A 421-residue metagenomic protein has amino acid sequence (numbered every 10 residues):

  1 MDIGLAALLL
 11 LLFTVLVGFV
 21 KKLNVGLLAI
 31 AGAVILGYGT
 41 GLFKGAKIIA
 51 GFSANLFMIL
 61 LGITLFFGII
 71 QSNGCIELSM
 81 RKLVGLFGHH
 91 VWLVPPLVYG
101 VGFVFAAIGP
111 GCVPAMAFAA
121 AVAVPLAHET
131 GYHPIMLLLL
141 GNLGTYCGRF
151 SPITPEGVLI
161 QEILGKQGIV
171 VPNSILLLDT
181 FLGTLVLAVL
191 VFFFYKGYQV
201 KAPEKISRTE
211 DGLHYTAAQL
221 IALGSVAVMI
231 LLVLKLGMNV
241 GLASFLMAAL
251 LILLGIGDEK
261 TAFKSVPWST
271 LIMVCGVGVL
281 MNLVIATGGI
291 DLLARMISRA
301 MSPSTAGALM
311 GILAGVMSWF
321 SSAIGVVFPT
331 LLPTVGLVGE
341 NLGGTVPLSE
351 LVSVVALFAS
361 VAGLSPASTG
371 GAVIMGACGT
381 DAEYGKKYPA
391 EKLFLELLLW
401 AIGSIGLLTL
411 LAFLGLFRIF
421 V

Functional and structural regions predicted by a protein language model:
M1-I59, F67, L178-G289, E396 (+1 more regions): Hydrophobic transmembrane alpha-helices of multi-pass small-molecule transporters
L9-V15, V98-F103, A121, G141 (+2 more regions): Hydrophobic, membrane-inserted alpha-helices
L42-E129, F263-L342: Membrane-embedded alpha-helical segments and adjacent helix-loop junctions characteristic of multi-pass solute
F67-G68, G88, V101-G111, L143-P152 (+5 more regions): Helix-loop-helix module between adjacent transmembrane segments
C75-L83, G100-F103, Q199-D211, M229-K235 (+3 more regions): Short juxtamembrane and helix-loop transition motifs at transmembrane-helix boundaries in membrane proteins
V91-A107, T130-C147, P172-N173, S304-M317 (+2 more regions): Alpha-helical transmembrane segments of multi-pass membrane proteins
P125-T209, P347-L357, G371-V421: Membrane-core helix-loop-helix motifs of multi-pass transport proteins
S151-P155, E162, L232, V277-M296 (+3 more regions): Hydrophobic alpha-helical transmembrane segments in multi-pass integral membrane proteins
